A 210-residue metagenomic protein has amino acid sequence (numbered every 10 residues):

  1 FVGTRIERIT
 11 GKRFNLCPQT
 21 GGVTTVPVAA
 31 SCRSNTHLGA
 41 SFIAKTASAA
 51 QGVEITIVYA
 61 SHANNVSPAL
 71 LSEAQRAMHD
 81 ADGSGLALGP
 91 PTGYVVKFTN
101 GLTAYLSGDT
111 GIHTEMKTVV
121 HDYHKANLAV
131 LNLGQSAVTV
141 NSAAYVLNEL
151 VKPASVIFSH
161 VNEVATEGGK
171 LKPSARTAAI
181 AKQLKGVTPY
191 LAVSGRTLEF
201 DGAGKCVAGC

Functional and structural regions predicted by a protein language model:
G3-A49, A144-C210: Binuclear metal-ion centers of metallo-dependent hydrolases, dominated by the metallo-beta-lactamase
R8, C17, T56, A104-S107 (+2 more regions): Structural recognition of the beta-strand scaffold that forms the well-ordered cores of secreted hydrolase catalytic
T20-H121, R196-C210: Core dinuclear metal-dependent hydrolase active-site scaffold
G52-E54, G101-L102, K125-L128, K152-S155 (+1 more regions): Loop/turn elements at helix/coil->beta-strand transitions in domains of secreted/extracellular proteins
S61, Q135, N162: Residue-level signal for short, function-critical loop segments
I112-K117, T139-L147: Alpha-helical scaffolding within the catalytic cores of extracellular/periplasmic polymer-degrading hydrolases
H121-D122, E149: A short linear boundary/processing microfeature
G134-V140, A165-G168: Acidic-and-aromatic substrate-binding clefts and catalytic sites of carbohydrate-active enzymes
